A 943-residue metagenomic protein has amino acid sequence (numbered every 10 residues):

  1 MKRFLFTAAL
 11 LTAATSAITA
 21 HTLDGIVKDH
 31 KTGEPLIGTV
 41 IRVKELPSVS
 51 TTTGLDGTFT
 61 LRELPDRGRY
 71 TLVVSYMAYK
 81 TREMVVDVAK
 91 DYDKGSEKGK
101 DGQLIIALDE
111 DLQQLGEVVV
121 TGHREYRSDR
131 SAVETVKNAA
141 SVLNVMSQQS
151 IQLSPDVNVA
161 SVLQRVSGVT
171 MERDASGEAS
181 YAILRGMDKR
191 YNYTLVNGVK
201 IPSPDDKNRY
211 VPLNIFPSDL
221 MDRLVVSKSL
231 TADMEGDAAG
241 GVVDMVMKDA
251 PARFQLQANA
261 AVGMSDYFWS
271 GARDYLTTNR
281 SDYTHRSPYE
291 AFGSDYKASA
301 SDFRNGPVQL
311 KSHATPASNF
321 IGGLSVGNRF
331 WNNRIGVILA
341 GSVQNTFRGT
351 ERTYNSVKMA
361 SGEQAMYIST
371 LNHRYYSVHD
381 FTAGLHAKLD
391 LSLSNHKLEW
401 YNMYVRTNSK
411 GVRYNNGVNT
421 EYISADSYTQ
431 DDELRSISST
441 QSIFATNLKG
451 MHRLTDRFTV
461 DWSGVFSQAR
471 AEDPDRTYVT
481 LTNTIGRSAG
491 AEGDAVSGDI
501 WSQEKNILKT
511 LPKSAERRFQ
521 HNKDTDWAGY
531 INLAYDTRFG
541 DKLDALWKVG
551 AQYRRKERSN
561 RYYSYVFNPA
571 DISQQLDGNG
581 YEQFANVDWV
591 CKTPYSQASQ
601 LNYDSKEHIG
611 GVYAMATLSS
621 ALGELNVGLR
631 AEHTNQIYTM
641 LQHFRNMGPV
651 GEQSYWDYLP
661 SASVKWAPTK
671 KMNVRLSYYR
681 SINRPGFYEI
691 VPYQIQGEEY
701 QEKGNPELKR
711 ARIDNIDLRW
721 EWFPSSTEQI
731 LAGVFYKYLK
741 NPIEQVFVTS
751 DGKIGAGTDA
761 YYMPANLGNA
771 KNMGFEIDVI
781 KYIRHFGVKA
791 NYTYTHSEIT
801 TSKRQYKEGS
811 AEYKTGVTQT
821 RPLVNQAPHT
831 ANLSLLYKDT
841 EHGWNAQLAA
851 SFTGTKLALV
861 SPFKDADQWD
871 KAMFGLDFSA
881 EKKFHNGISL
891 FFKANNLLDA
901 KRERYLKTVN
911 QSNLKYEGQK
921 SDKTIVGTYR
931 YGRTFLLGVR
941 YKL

Functional and structural regions predicted by a protein language model:
K28-K31, T39-K44, S75-M77, E97-Q152 (+2 more regions): Short, acidic, small-residue-rich periplasmic hinge/interaction motif at the N-terminus of Gram-negative outer-membrane
R62, M171, V199-K228, Y275-L276: Short acidic/polar hinge/loop motifs at secondary-structure boundaries that mediate gating or recognition
K200, E557, E582-Q583, V590-P594 (+5 more regions): Surface-exposed extracellular loop regions of Gram-negative outer-membrane beta-barrel proteins, predominantly
I215-N259: A beta-strand signature from Gram-negative outer-membrane beta-barrel systems, especially the internal plug domain
G306-Y414, Q441-T446, P660-A662: Transmembrane beta-barrel wall of Gram-negative outer-membrane proteins
D426-K449, Q597-G610, Q653, K671 (+5 more regions): Outer-membrane beta-barrel signature, preferentially recognizing the C-terminal barrel domain of Gram-negative
Y736-Y738, D759-L857: Gram-negative outer-membrane beta-barrel transporters
K740, F852-L859, K882-L943: C-terminal beta-signal and adjacent terminal beta-strands/loops of Gram-negative outer-membrane beta-barrel proteins
